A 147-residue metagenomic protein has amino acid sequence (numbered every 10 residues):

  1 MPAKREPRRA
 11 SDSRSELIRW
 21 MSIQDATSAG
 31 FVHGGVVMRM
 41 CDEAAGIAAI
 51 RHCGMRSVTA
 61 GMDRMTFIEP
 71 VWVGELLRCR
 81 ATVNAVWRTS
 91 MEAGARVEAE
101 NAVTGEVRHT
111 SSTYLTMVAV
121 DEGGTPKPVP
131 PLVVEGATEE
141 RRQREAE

Functional and structural regions predicted by a protein language model:
K4-R5, A10-S11, S15-L17, V71-L76 (+1 more regions): HotDog/MaoC-like acyl-thioester-processing domains
I18-S22, T66, T116: Generic structural detector for well-ordered beta-strands
S22-M40: A conserved, well-ordered hydrophobic junction motif at loop->secondary-structure transitions
V36-M55: Active-site helix/loop of acyl-thioester processing domains in fatty-acid/polyketide metabolism, spanning hotdog-fold
G54-P70: Small beta-barrel nucleic-acid-binding modules, principally OB-folds
